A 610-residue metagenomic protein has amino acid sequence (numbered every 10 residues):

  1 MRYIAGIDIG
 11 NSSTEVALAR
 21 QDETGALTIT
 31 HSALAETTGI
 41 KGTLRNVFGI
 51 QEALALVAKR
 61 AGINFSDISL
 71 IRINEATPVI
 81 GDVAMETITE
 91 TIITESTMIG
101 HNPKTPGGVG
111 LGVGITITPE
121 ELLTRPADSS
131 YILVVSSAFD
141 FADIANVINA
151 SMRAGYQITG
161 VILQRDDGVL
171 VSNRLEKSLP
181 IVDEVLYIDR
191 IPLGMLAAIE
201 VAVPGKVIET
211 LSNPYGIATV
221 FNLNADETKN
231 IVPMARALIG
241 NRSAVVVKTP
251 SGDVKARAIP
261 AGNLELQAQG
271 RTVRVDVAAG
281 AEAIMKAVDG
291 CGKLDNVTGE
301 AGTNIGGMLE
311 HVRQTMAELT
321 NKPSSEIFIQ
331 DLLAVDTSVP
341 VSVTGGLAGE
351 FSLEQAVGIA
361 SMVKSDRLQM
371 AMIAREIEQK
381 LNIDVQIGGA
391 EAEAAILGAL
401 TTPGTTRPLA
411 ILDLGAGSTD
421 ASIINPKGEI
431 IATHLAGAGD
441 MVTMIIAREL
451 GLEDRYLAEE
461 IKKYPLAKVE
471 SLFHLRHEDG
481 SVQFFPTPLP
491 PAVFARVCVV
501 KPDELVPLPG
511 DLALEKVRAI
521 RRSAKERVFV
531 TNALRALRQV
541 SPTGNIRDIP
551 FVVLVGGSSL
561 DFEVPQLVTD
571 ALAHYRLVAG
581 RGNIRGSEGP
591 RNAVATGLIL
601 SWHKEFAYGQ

Functional and structural regions predicted by a protein language model:
M1-I9, Q21-T28, A35-L409, V469-S471 (+1 more regions): Nucleotide/phosphate-binding catalytic cleft detector across ATP-hydrolyzing and phosphate-transferring enzymes
Y3, T14-E15: Intrinsically disordered, low-structural-confidence terminal and linker regions
S13, A394, G417: Conserved A3 ("GATE") glycine/threonine-rich loop of ANL adenylate-forming enzymes
V16, G25-G39, R407-L452: Glycine-rich phosphate-binding loop of actin/hexokinase-like ATP-binding domains
Q157, G451-D454: Helix N-cap / loop-to-helix initiation motif
M370, T443, R455-A458: Hydrophobic, well-ordered secondary-structure segments
D454-H477: A short helix-loop
